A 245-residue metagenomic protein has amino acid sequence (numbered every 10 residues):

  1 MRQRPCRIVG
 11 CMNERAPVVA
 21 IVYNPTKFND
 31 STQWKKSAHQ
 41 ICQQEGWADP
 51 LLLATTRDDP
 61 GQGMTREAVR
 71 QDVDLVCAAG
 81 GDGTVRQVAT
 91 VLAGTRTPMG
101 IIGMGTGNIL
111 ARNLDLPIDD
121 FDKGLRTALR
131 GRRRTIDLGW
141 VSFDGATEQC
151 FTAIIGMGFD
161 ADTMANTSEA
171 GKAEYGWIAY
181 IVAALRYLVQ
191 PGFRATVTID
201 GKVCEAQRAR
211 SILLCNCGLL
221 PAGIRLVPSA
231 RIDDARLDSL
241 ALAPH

Functional and structural regions predicted by a protein language model:
R2-V76, R126: ATP/NTP phosphate-donor binding region
V22, Q44-E45, T55, A93-P98 (+1 more regions): Catalytic core of DAGKc-family lipid kinases
P25, A79-G81, I102-G105, N216: Glycine-rich beta-strand-to-loop/alpha-helix junction loops that act as flexible
P25-K27, F143, I155-A161, L213-L219 (+1 more regions): Glycine-rich beta-alpha junction loops
F28-T32, I136, P221: Short N-terminal binding/cap micro-motifs at the start of the first secondary-structure element
G61, G83-V88, I109, I136: Short glycine/serine/threonine-rich phosphate/pyrophosphate-binding segments that cradle anionic phosphate groups
D74-V91, T95: Conserved beta-strand-loop-alpha-helix hinge of the TIR/SEFIR fold
G192, I199-K202, R208-H245: Internal anion-binding site segments
